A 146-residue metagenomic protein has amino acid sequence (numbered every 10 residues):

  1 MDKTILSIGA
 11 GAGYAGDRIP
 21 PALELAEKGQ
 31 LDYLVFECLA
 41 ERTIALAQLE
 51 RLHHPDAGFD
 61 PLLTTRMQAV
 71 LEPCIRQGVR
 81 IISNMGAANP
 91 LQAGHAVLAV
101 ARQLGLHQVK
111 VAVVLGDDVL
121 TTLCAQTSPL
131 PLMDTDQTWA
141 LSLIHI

Functional and structural regions predicted by a protein language model:
D2-T121, A125-Q126: Metallocofactor- and cofactor-centric catalytic cores in central/energy metabolism, strongly enriched
V119-A140: Conserved, charged catalytic cores of large soluble enzymes
I144-I146: Conserved small/polar residues in nucleotide/adenosyl-binding loops
